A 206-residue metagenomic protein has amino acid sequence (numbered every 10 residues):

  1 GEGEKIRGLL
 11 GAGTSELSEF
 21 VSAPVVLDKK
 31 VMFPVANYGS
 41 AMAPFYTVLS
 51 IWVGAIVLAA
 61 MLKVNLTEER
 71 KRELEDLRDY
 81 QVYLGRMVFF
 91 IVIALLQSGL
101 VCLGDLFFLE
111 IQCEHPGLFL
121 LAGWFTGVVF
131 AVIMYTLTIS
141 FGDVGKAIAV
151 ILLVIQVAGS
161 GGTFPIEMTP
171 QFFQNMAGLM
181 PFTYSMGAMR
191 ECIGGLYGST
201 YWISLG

Functional and structural regions predicted by a protein language model:
G3-G206: Membrane-spanning alpha-helical segments of multipass transporters and channels
